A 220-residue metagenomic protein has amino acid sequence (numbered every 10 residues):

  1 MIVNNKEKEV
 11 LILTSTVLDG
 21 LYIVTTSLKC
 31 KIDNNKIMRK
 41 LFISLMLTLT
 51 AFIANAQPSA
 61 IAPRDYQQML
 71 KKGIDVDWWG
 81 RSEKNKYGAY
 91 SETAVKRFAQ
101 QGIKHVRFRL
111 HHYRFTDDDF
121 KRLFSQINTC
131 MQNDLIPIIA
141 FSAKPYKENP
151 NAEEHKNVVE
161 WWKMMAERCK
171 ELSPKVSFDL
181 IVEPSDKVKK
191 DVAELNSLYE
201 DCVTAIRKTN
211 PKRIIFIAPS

Functional and structural regions predicted by a protein language model:
E7-G20, N34: Positively charged N-terminal leader segments that act as targeting/secretion signals
N35-L41: Positively charged n-region of N-terminal signal peptides that target proteins for export
M46-N55: Hydrophobic h-region of N-terminal signal peptides that target proteins for export in Gram-negative bacteria
Q57-H105: N-terminal carbohydrate-binding accessory modules
K72-I74, V106-F108, P137-I139, F178 (+1 more regions): Hydrophobic faces of well-ordered beta-strands that scaffold small-molecule active sites in alpha/beta enzyme cores
S82-A89, H112-K121, P145-K156, P184-K189: Acidic-and-aromatic substrate-binding clefts and catalytic sites of carbohydrate-active enzymes
T93-P145, N157, R207-T209: Aromatic-lined substrate-binding rim segments of carbohydrate-active enzymes
V159-S220: Active-site region of glycoside hydrolase catalytic domains
